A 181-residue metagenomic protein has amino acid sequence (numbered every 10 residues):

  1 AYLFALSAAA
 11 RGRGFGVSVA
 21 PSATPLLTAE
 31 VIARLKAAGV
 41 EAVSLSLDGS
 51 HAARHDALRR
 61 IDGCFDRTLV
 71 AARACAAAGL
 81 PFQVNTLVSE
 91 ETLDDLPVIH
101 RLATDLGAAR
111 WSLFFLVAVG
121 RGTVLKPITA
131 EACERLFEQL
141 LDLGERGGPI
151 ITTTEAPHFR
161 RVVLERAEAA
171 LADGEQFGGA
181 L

Functional and structural regions predicted by a protein language model:
A1-T123: Radical SAM/AdoMet-radical enzyme domain recognition
G120-L181: A C-terminal junction/extension of Radical SAM enzymes
